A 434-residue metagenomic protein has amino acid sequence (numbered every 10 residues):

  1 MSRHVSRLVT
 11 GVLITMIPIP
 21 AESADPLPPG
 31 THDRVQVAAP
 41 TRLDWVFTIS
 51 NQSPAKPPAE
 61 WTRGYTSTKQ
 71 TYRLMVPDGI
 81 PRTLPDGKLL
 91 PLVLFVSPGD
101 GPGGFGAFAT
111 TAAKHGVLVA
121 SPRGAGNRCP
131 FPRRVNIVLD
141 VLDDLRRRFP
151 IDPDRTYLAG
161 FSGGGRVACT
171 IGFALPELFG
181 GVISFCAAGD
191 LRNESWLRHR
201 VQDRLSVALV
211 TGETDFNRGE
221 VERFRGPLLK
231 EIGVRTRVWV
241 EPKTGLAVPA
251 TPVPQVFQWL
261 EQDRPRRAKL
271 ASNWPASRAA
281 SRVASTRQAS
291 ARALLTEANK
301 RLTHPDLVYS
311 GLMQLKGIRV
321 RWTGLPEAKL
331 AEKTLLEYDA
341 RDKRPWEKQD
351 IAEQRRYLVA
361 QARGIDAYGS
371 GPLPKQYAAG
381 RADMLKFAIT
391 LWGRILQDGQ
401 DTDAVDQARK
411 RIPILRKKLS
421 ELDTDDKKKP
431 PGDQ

Functional and structural regions predicted by a protein language model:
E22-L90, R134, C169-T170, G226 (+1 more regions): A domain-start/cap signature at the N-terminus of enzymes
D78-L89, P130-G163, L178: Gly/Ser-rich "nucleophile elbow"/oxyanion-hole loop immediately N-terminal to the catalytic nucleophile in hydrolases
G87-G99: Short beta-strand element of the alpha/beta-hydrolase
G104-A120: Short amphipathic alpha-helix adjacent to the substrate-entry channel of hydrolases
G165-P176: Short glycine-enriched nucleophile-adjacent loop and the immediately C-terminal alpha-helix near the catalytic center
G181, C186-E261: The feature captures the conserved acid-bearing segment of alpha/beta-hydrolase catalytic domains
E241-T244, S285, P305, I318-P345 (+2 more regions): Short solvent-exposed coil/turn linkers within tandem alpha-helical repeat scaffolds
E337-Q361, P413-Q434: Alpha-helical linker/edge segments of TPR/alpha-solenoid repeat scaffolds and analogous pre-/post-domain helices
